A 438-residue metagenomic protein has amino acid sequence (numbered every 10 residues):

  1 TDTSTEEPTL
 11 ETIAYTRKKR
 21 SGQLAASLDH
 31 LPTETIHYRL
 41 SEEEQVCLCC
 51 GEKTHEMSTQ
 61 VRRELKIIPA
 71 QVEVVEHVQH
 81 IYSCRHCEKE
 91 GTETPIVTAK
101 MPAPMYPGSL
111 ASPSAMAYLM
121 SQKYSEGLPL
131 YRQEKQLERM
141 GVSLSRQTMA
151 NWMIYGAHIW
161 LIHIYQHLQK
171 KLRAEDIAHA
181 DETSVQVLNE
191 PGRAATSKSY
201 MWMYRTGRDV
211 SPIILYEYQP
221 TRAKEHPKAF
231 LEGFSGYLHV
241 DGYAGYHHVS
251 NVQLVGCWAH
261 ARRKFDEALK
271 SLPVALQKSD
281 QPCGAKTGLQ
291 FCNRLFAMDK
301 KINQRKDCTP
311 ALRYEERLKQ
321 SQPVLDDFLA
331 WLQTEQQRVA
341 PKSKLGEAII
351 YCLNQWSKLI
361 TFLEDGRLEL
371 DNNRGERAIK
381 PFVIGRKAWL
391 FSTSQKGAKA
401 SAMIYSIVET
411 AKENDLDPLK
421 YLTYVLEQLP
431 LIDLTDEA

Functional and structural regions predicted by a protein language model:
T1-L110, H179-A180, T206: Short, flexible loop/hinge motifs at secondary-structure junctions
D2-E7, A25, R39, E44 (+5 more regions): Gly/Pro-rich turn-and-neighbor structural signature
V46-C50, C84, L119, Q133 (+9 more regions): Mobile genetic element proteins and their domesticated derivatives, centered on retroelements and DNA transposons
G51, L65-D176, V408: Short, positively charged, Gly/Tyr-enriched micro-motifs that form contact patches at catalytic or ligand/partner
E56-S58, T92-P95, V187-N189, P212-I214 (+5 more regions): Short helix/loop capping segments that flank catalytic or ligand/cofactor-binding pockets
P113-A117, K123-P129, Y216-V249, A398-Y405: Structured ligand/cofactor/substrate-binding pocket environments in proteins
I177-A178, G242, S250-Q290: Conserved beta-strand -> loop -> alpha-helix junction used to position metal-binding or nucleic-acid-contacting
S235, Y243-H247, P282-A438: Acidic/histidine-rich catalytic cores and adjacent linkers of DNA breakage/strand-transfer/modification proteins
